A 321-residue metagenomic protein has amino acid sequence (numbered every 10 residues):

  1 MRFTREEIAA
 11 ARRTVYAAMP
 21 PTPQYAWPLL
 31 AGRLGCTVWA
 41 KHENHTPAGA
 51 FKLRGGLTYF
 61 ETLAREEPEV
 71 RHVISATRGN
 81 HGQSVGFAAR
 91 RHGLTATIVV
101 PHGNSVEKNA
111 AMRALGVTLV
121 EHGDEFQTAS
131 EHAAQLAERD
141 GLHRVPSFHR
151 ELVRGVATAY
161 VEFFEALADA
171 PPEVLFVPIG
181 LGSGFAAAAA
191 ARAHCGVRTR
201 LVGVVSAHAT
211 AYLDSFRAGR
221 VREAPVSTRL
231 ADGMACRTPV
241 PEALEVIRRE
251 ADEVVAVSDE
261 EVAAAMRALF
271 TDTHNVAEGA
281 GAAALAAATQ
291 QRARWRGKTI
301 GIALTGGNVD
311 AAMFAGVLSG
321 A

Functional and structural regions predicted by a protein language model:
M1-A321: PLP-dependent amino-acid enzyme catalytic core
